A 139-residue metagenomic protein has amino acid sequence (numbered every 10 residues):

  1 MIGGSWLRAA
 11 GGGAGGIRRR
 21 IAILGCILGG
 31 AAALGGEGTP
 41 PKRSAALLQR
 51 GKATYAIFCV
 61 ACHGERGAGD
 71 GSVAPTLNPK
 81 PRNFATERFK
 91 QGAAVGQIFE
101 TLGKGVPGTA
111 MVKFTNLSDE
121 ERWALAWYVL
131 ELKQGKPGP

Functional and structural regions predicted by a protein language model:
M1-I17: N-terminal secretory signal peptides that target proteins for export/translocation
A22-A31: Bacterial N-terminal signal peptides
L34-T54, P139: Electrostatic cytochrome c docking/interface patches
A45-A68, I98: Sequence/structural segment immediately N-terminal to covalent heme-attachment motifs in c-type and related
V60-K80, A85-T86: N-terminal, post-signal-peptide region of Sec/Tat-exported proteins
P75, R82, T101-L132, P137: Axial heme c-ligation environment in periplasmic c-type cytochrome domains
K90-T101: Short Fe-S-cluster ligation motifs
